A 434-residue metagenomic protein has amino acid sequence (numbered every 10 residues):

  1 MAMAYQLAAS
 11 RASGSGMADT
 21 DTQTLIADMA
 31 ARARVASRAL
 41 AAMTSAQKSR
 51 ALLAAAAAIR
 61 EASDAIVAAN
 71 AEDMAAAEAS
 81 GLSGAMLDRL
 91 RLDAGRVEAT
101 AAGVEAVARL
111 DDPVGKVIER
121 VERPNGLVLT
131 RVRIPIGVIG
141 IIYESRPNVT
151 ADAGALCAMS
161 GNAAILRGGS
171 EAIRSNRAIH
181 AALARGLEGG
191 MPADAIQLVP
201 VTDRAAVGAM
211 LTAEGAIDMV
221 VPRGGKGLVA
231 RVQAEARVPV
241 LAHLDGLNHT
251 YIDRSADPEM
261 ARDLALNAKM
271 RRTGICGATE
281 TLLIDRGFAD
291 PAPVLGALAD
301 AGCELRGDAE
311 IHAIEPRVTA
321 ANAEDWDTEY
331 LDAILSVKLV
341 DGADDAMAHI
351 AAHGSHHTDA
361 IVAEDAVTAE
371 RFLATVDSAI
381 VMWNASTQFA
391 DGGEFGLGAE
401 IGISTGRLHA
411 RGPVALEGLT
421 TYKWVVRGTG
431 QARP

Functional and structural regions predicted by a protein language model:
A2-L129, L156: N-terminal Rossmann-like NAD(P)+-binding subdomain of aldehyde/semialdehyde dehydrogenases
A36-A42, L282-I284, D332-D341, H356-V362: Short, well-ordered beta-strand elements within core beta-sheets of diverse protein domains
M43-R50, V114, G190-I196, T273-I275 (+4 more regions): Flexible, glycine/charged-enriched surface loops at secondary-structure junctions
R50, V294, A343, A348-R433: C-terminal core of ALDH-fold dehydrogenases
R109, I118-E259: Rossmann-like NAD(P) dinucleotide-binding subdomain of oxidoreductase/dehydrogenase enzymes
E144-N148, D152-S160, A178, A182 (+3 more regions): ALDH superfamily catalytic-core signature
Y251-S255, L282-R286, L339-V340, V362-E364 (+1 more regions): Short beta-strand-to-turn element immediately C-terminal to the catalytic PLP-Schiff-base lysine in fold type I
